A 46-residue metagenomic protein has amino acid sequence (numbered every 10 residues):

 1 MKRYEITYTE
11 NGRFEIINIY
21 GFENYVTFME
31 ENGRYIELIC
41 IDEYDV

Functional and structural regions predicted by a protein language model:
M1-R13: Short aromatic-glycine-(Arg/Gly/Cys) micro-motifs in beta-strand/loop hairpins
T7-T9, Y20, I39: A structural detector for beta-sheet-dominated domains
N11-E23: A short, exposed loop/beta-hairpin motif centered on an aromatic-Gly-Thr core
E23-E30: Generic solvent-exposed, charged/amphipathic alpha-helical segments that serve as macromolecular interface scaffolds
E30-V46: Short, mixed-charge low-complexity intrinsically disordered segments
